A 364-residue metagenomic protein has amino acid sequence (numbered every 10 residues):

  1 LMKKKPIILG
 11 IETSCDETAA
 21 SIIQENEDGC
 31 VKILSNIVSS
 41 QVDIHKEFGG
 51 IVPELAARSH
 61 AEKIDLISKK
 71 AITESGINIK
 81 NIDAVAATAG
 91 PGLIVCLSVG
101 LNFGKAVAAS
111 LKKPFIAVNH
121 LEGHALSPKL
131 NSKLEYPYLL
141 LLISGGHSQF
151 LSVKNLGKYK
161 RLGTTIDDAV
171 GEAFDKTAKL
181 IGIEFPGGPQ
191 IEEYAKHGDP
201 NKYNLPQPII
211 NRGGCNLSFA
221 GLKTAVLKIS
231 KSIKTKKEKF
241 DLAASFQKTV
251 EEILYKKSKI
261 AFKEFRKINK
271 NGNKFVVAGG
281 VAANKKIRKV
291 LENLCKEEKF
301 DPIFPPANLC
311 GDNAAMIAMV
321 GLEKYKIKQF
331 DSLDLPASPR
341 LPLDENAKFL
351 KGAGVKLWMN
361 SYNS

Functional and structural regions predicted by a protein language model:
M2-K4, A117-L139, V320: Conserved phosphate-binding catalytic cores of ATP/NTP-utilizing and phosphoryl-transfer enzymes
P6-N81, A87-P91, H120, H124: N-terminal beta-alpha supersecondary unit
T18-Q24, L126, L140-L142, S148-S152: Short beta-strand scaffold segments in enzyme catalytic cores
N36, N78, E192-F275, A282-E298 (+2 more regions): A contiguous, well-structured pocket-lining segment that forms one wall/lid of small-molecule binding clefts in soluble
I79-A89, I268-V281, I303-P306: Short glycine-rich phosphate-binding loop at a beta-alpha junction
A117-V118, K274-F275, E292-I317, D331: Conserved phosphate-binding/catalytic loops in two-lobed NTP-binding clefts
H124, P305-E345: Glycine-rich phosphate-binding/hydrolytic loop that grips phosphoryl groups
S144, N155-D199, K223-K234: Glycine-rich phosphate-binding loop plus the immediately following alpha-helix
